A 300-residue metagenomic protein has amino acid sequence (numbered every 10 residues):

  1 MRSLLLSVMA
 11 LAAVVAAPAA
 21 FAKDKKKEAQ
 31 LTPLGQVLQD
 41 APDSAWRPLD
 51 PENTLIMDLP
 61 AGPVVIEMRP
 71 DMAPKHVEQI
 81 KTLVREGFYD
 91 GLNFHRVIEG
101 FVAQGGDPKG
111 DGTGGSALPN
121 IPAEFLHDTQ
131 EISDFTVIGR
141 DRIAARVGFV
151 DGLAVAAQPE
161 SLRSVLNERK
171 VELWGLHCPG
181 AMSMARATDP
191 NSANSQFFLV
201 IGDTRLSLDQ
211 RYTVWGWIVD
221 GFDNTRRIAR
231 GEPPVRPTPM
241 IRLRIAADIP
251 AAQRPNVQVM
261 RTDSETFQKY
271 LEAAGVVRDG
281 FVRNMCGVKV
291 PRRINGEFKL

Functional and structural regions predicted by a protein language model:
M1-V8: Bacterial N-terminal signal peptides that target proteins for export
A20-L300: Cyclophilin-like peptidyl-prolyl cis-trans isomerases
